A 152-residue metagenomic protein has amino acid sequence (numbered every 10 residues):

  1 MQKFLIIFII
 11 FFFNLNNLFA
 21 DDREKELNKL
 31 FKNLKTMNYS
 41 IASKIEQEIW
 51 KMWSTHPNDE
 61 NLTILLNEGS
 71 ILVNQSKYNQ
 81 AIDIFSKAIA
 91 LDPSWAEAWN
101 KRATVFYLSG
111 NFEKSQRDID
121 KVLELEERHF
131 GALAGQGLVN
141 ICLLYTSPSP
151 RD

Functional and structural regions predicted by a protein language model:
Y145-D152: Conserved small/polar residues in nucleotide/adenosyl-binding loops
